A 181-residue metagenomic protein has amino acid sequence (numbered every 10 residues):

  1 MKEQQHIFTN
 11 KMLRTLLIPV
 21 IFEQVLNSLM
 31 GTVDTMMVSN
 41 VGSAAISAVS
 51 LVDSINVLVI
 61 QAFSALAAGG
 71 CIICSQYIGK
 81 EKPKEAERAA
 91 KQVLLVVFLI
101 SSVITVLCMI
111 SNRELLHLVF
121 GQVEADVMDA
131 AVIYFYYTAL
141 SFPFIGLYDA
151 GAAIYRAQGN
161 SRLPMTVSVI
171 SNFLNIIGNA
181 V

Functional and structural regions predicted by a protein language model:
M1-V20, C74-S141, V181: Short alpha-helical transmembrane segments in multi-pass integral membrane proteins
N10-L29, V33, I55-A62, L140 (+1 more regions): Residue-level signal for short hydrophobic patches within transmembrane helices of multi-pass membrane transporters
T15, V38-V57, D126-A130: Interfacial/gating helices of multi-pass transporter permease domains
V25, F142-L147, I170: Short hydrophobic/small-residue motifs within alpha-helical transmembrane segments of multi-pass transporter-like
V25, L29-S47, L116-A125, V181: Helix-terminus/linker motif at the lipid-water interface of multi-pass membrane proteins
T32-M36, V106, A150-I154, I176-V181: Alpha-helical transmembrane segments of multipass membrane proteins
I46-V106, I145-P164: Small-residue-rich hydrophobic transmembrane alpha-helices
I154-V181: Alpha-helical transmembrane segments of multi-pass membrane transporters/permeases
